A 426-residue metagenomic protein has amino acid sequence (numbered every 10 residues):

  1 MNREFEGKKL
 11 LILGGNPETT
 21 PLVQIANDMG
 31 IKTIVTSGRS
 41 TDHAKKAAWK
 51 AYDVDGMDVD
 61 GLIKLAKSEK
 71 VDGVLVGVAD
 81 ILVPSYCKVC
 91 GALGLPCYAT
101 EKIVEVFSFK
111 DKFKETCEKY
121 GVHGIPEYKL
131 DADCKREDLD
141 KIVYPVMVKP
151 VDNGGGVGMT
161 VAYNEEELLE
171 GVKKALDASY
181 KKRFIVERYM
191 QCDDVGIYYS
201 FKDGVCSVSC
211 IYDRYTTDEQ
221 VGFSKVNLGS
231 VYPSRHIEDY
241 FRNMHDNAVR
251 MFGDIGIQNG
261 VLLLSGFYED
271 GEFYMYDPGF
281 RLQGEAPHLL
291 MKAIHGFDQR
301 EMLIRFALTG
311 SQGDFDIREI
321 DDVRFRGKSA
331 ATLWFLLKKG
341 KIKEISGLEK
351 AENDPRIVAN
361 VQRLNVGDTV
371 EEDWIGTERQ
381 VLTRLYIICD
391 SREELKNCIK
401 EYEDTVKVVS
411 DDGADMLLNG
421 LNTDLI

Functional and structural regions predicted by a protein language model:
M1-I103, C134, G310-S311, L337 (+3 more regions): ATP-binding N-terminal substructure of ATP-dependent carboxylate-amine bond-forming enzymes
G91-G158: A conserved helix-loop-beta module that forms one wall/lid of the active-site cleft in ATP-utilizing catalytic domains
H123-I125, P145-V148, M159-C192, Y212 (+3 more regions): Conserved ATP-binding module of the ATP-grasp superfamily
L130, M159-N164, S200-K202, E269: Short beta-strand-to-turn element immediately C-terminal to the catalytic PLP-Schiff-base lysine in fold type I
E187, Q258-D270, R318, L417-N422: A short glycine-rich, hydrophobically flanked beta-strand micro-motif that places a catalytic Asp/Glu for divalent metal
R188-Q191, V195, Y199-I257, V261 (+4 more regions): ATP-dependent carboxylate/phosphate-activation module, predominantly the ATP-grasp catalytic core and closely related
Q312-R356: A glycine-rich beta-turn/hairpin centered on an aromatic-Pro dipeptide
A351-V370: A structural supersecondary motif
